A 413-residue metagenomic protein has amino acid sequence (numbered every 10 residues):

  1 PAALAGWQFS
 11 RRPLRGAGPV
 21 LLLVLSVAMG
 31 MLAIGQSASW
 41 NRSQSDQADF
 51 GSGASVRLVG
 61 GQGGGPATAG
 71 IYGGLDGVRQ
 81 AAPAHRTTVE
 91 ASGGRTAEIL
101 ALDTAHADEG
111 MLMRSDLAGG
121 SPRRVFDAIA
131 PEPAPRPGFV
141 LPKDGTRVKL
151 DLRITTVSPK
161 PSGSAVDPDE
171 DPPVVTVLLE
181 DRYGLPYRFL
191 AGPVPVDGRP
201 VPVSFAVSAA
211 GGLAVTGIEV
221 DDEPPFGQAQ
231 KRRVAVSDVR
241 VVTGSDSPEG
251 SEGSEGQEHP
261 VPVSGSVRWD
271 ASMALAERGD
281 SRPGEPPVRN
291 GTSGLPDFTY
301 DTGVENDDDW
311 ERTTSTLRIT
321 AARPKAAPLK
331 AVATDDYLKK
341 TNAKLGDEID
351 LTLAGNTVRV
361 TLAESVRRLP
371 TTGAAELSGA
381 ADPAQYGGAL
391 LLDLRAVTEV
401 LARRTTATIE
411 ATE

Functional and structural regions predicted by a protein language model:
A2-A134: Juxtamembrane segments of multi-pass membrane proteins
T68, R86-A91, E98-E413: Basic-flanked hydrophobic alpha-helices used for secretion and membrane insertion
